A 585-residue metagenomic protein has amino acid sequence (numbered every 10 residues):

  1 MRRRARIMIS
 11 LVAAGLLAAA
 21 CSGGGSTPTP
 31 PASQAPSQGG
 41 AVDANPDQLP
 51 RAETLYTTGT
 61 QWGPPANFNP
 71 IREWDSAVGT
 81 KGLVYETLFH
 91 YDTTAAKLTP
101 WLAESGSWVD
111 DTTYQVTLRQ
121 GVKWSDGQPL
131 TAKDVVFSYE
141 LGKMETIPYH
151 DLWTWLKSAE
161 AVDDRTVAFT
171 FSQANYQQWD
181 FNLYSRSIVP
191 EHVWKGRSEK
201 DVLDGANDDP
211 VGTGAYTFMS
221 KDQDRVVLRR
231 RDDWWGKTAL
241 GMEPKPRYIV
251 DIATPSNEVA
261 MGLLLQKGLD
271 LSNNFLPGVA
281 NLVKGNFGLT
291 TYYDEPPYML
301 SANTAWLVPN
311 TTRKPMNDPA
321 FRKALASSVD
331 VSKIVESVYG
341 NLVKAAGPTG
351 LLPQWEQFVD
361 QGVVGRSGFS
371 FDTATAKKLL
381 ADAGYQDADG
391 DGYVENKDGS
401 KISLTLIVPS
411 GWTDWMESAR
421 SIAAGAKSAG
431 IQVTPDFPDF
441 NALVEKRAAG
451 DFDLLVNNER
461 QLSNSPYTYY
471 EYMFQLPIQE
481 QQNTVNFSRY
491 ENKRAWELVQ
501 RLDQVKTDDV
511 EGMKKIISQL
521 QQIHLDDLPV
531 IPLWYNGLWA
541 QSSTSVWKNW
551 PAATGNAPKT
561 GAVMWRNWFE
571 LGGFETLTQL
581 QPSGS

Functional and structural regions predicted by a protein language model:
L17, S37-Q38, S220, D224-R225 (+5 more regions): Detector for C-terminal structural segments
P50, S107, D151-G196, S337 (+1 more regions): Surface-exposed binding/hinge segments that line and control ligand-binding clefts or catalytic entry sites
Y56-D110, E140, V211: N-terminal lobe/hinge region of extracytoplasmic solute-binding protein
T60, L152, N182, M242 (+5 more regions): Local pocket/hinge segments that shape ligand/substrate recognition
D92-T94, S185-M242, Y248, T373-A374 (+3 more regions): Gly/Pro-rich hinge or "lid" segments in bacterial periplasmic/extracellular proteins
S125, T170-V189, P210-V259, N281-N303 (+2 more regions): Aromatic-rich, solvent-exposed beta-strand/loop patch
D204-A206, W234-V283, R420-A424, G430-T434 (+1 more regions): Ligand-site clamp/hinge motif
Q223, S256, Q266, W355 (+2 more regions): Ligand/substrate-recognition segments at binding pockets and active sites
